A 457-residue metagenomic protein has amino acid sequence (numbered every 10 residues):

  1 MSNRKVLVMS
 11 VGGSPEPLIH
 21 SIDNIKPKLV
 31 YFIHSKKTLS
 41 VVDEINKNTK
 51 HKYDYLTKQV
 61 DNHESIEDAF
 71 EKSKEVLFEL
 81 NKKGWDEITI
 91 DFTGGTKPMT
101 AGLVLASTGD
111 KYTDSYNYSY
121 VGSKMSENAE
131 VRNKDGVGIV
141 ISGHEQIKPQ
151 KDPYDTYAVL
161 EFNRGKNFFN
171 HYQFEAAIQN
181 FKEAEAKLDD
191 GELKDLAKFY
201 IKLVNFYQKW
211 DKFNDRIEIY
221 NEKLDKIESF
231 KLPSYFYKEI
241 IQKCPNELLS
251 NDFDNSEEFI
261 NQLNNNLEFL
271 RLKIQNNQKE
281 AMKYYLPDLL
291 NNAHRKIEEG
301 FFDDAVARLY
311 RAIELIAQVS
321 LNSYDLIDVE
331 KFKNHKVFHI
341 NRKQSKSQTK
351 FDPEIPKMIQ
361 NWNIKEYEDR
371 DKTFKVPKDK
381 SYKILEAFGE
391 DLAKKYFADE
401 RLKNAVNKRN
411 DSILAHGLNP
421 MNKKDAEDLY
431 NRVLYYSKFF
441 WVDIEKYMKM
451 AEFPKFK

Functional and structural regions predicted by a protein language model:
M1-E87, A101-K457: Long, low-complexity, Lys/Arg-enriched
G13-S14, G94-T96: Short glycine-rich anion-binding loops that position phosphate/pyrophosphate groups of nucleotides and phosphorylated
D86-G94: Short glycine-rich phosphate-binding loop at a beta-alpha junction
